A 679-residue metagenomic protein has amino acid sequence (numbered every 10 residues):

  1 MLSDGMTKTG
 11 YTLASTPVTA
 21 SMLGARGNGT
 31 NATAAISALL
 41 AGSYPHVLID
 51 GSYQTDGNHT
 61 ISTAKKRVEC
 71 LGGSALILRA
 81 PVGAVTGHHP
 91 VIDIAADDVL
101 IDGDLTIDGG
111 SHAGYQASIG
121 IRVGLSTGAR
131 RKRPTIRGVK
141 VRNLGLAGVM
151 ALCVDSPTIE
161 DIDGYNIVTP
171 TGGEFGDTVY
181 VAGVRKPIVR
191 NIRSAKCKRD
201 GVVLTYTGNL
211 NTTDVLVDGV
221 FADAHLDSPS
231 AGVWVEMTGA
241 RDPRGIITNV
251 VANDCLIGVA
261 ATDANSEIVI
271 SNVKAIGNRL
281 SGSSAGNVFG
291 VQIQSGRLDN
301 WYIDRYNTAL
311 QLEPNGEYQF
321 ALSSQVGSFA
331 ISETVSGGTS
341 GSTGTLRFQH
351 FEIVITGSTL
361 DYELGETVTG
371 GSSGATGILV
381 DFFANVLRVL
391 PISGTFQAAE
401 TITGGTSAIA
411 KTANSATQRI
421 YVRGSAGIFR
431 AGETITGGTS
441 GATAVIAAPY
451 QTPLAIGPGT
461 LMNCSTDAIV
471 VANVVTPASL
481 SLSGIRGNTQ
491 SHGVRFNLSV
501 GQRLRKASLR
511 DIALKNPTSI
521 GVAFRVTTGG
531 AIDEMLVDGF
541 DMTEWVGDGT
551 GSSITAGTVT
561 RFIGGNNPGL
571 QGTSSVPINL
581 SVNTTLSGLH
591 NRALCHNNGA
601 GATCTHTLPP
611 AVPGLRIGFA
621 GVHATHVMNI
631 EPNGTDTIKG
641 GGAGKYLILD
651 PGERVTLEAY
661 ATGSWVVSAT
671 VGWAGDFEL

Functional and structural regions predicted by a protein language model:
M1-L2, I36-L40, V47-L48, V335 (+5 more regions): Short hydrophobic/aromatic-rich beta-strand motifs
A14-A34, K66-I119, R137, R142 (+3 more regions): Right-handed parallel beta-helix/beta-spiral solenoid domain characteristic of secreted/periplasmic
T16, M22, G42-Y44, P568-G634 (+1 more regions): Exposed extracellular interaction/assembly regions and N-terminal maturation sites
S21-I49, T584: Acidic Gly/Asp/Thr-rich repetitive segments characteristic of extracellular carbohydrate-active and adhesion proteins
S37, Y44-H88, L105-I107, L144-G145 (+1 more regions): N-terminal extracellular ligand-recognition/capping segment immediately after the signal peptide
N58, A80-D93, H112-T127, N143-A151 (+13 more regions): Extracellular beta-strand/beta-solenoid scaffold signature
R67, L71-A75, D97-G109, R130-N143 (+12 more regions): Right-handed parallel beta-helix
L310-Y450: Autoprocessing Asn-cyclization modules and mimics
